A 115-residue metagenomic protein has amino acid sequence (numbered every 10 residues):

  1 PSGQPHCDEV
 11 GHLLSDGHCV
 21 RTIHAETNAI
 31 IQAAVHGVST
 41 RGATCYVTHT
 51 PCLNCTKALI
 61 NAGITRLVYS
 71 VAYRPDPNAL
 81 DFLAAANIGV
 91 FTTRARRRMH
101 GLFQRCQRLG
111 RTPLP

Functional and structural regions predicted by a protein language model:
P1-P115: Zinc-dependent deaminase catalytic domain
